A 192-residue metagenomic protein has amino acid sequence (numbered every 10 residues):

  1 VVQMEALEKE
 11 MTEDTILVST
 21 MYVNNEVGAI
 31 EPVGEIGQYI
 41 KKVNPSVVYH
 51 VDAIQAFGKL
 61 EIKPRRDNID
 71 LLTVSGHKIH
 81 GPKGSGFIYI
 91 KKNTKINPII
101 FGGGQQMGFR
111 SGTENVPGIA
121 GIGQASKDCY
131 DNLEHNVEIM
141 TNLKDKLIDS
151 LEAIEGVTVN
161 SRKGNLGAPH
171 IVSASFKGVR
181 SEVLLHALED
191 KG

Functional and structural regions predicted by a protein language model:
V1-G192: Pyridoxal 5′-phosphate
